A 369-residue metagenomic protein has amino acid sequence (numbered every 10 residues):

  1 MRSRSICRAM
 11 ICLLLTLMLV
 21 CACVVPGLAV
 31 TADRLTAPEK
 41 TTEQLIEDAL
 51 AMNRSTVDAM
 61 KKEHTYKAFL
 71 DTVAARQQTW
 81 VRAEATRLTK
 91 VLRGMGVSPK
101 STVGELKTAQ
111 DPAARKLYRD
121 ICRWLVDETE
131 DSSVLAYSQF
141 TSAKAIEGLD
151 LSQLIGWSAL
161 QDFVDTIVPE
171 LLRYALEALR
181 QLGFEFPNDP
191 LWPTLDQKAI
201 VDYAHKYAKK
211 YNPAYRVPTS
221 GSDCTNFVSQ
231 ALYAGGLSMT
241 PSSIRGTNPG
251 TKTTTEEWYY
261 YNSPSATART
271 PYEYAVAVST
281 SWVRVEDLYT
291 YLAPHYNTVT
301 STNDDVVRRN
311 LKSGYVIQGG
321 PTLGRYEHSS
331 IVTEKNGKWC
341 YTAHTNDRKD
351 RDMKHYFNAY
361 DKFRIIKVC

Functional and structural regions predicted by a protein language model:
R2-I11: Bacterial N-terminal signal peptides that target proteins for export
C12-A22: Bacterial N-terminal signal peptides
C21-A37: Sec-dependent signal peptide cleavage junction
T41, L45-G235, M239, R245-T247 (+1 more regions): Active-site-adjacent structural elements in enzyme catalytic domains
S98, E105, P112, S132 (+1 more regions): Glycine-rich, aromatic-bearing surface loops/beta-hairpins
K210-Y211, A234, S238, I317-R325 (+2 more regions): Solvent-exposed loop/turn segments at secondary-structure junctions within structured extracellular/periplasmic domains
Y215-V217, N226-T280: Extended boundary segments
T254-Y341: ...with weaker cross-activation on analogous glycine-rich loops/strands in unrelated enzymes
